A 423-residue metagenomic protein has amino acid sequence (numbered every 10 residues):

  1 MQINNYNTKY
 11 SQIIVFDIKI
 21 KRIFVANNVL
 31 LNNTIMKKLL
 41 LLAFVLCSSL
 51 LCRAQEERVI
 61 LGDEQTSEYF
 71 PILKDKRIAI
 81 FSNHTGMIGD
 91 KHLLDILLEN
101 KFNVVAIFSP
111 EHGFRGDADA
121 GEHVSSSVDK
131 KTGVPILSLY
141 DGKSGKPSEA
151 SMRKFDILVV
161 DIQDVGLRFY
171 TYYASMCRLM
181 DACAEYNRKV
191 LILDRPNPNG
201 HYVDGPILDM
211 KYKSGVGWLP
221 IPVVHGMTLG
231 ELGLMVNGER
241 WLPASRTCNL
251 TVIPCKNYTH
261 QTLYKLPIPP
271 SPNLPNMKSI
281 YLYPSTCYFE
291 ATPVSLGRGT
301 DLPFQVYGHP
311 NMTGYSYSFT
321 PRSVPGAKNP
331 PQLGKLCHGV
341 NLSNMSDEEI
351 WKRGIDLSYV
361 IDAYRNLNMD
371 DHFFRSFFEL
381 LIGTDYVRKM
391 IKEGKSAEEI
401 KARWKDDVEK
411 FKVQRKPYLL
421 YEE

Functional and structural regions predicted by a protein language model:
M1-E57: Bacterial Sec-dependent N-terminal signal peptides
V105-E111, L193: Short internal beta-strands
G116-G121, L191-K213: Glycine-rich, charge-decorated loop segments at or immediately adjacent to ligand/cofactor-binding or catalytic sites
S125-F155: Glycine-rich oxoanion-binding loops at beta->alpha junctions
D164-M176: Glycine/threonine-rich flexible loop motifs
K213-Y283: Conserved anion/nucleotide-ligand pocket segment
K256-L333: Glycine-rich, aromatic-lined ligand/substrate-binding cores of catalytic and carbohydrate-binding domains
P303, Y307-K405, E423: Conserved functional hotspot residues or short segments at active or partner-binding sites across diverse domains
